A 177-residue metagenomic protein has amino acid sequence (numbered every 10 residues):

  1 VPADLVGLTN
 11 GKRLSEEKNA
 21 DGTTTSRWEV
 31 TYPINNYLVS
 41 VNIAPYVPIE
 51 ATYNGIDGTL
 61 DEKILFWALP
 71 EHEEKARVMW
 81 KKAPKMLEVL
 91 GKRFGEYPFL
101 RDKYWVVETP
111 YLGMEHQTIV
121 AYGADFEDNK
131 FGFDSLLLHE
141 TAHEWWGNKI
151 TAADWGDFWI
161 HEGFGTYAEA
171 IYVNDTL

Functional and structural regions predicted by a protein language model:
V1-L138, E162, Y167-A170, N174: Hydrophobic helix-coil surface modules that form long, contiguous segments used for peptide/substrate interaction
T141-D157, I171: Catalytic Zn2+-binding segment of zinc metalloproteases
